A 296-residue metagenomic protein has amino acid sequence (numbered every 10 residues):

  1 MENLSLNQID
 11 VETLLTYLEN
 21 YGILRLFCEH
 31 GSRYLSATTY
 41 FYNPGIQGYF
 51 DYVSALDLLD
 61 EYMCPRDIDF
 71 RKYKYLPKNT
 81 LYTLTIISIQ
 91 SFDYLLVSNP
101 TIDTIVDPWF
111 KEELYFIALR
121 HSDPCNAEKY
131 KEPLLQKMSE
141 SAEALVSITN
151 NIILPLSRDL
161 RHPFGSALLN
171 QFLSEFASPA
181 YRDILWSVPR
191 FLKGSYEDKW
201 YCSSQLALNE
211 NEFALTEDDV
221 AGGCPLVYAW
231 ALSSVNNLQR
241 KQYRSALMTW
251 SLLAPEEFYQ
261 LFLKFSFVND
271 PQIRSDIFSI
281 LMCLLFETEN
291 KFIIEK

Functional and structural regions predicted by a protein language model:
E2-S147, L154-S157, S174, S178-R182 (+1 more regions): C-terminal leucine-rich, beta-strand-based interaction scaffolds used for sensing/assembly
L4-Q8, T38-P44, F70-K74, A214-D218 (+3 more regions): Short, charged/polar micro-motifs that form catalytic or ligand-binding hotspots
E19, N43, F50-D51, L58-Y62 (+2 more regions): Amphipathic alpha-helical scaffolding segments
R25, Q239, E257-L261, K291-F292: Short, flexible/disordered secondary-structure transition segments
L96-N99, K131, F262, F292-K296: Alpha-helical repeat scaffolds
Y115-N236, K241-A254, S279-T288, E295: Alpha-solenoid helical repeat scaffolds
N237-L238, P271-S275: Alpha-helix N-cap/helix-start positions at coil->helix boundaries
S266, P271, E295-K296: Alpha-helical scaffold repeats of the Armadillo/HEAT/TPR superfamily
